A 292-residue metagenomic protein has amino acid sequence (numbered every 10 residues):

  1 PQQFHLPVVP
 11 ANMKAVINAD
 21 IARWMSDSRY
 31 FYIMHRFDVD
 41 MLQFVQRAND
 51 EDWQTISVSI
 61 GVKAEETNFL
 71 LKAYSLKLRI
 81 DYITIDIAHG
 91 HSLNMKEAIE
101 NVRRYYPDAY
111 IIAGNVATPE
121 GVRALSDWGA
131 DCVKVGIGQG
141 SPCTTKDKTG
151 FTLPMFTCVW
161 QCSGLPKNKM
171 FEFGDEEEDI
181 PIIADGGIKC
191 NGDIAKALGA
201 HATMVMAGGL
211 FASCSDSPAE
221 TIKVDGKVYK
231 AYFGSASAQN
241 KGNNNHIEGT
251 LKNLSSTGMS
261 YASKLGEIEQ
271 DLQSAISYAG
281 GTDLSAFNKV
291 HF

Functional and structural regions predicted by a protein language model:
P1, W128, G150-A184, I188-F292: Alpha/beta catalytic cores of nucleotide-metabolism and tRNA/nucleoside-modifying enzymes
P1-P181, G209-F211: Active-site entrance/lid segments in N-terminal catalytic domains of soluble metabolic enzymes
